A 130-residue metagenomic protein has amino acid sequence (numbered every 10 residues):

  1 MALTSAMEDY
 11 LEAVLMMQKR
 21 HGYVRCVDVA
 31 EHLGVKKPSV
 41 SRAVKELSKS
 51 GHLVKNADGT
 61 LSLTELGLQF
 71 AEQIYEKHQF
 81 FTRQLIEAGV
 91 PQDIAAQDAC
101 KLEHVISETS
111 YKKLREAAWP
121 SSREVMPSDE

Functional and structural regions predicted by a protein language model:
A2-V35: N-terminal helix-turn-helix DNA-binding core of bacterial DNA-binding proteins
T4, L63-T64, S107: Residue-level signal for threonine
A13, A43-E46, H52, L66 (+3 more regions): Residue-level recognition of specific faces of alpha-helices
C26-A57: Canonical helix-turn-helix DNA-binding module
H32, F70, E87: Residues within the alpha-helical elements of helix-turn-helix
G59-K77: Basic, amphipathic "hinge/linker" alpha-helix immediately C-terminal to the N-terminal HTH DNA-binding motif
I74-T109: Arg/Lys-rich, alpha-helical DNA-contact motif
Q97-E130: C-terminal regulatory/oligomerization modules of transcriptional regulators
